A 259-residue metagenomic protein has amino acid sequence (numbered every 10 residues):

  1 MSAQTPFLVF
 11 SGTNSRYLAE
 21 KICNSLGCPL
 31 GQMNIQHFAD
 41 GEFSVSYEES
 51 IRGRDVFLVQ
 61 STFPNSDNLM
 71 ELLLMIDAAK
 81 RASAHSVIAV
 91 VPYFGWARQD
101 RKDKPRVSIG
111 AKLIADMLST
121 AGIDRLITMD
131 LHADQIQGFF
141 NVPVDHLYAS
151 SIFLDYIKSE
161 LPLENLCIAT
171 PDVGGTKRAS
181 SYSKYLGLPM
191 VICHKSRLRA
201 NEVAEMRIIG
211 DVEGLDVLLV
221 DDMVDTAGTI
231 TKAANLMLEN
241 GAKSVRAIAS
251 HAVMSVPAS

Functional and structural regions predicted by a protein language model:
M1-S259: PRPP-associated nucleotide enzymes
